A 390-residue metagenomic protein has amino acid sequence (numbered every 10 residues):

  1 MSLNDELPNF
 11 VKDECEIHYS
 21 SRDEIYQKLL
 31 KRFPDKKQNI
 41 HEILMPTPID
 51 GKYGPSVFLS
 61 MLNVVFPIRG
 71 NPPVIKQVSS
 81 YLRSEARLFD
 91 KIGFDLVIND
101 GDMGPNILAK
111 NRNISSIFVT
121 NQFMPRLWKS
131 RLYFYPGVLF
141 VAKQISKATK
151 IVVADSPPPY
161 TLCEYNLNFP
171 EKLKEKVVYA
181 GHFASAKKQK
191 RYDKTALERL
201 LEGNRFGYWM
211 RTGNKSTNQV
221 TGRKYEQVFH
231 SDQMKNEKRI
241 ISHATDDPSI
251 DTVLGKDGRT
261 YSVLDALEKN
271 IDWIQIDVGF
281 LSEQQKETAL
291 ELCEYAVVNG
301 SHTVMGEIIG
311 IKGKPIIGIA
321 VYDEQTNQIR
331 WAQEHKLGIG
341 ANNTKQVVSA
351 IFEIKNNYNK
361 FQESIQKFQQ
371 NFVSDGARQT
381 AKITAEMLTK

Functional and structural regions predicted by a protein language model:
D5, G181-Y295, T326: Donor-nucleotide binding loops and adjacent catalytic segments primarily of GT-B fold Leloir glycosyltransferases
E6-K76: Conserved nucleotide-sugar phosphate-binding/catalytic loop shared by glycosyltransferases and other
E85-D102: Short N-terminal targeting/anchoring amphipathic segment
V97-D100, E283-Q328: A donor-sugar binding/catalytic signature common to diverse glycosyltransferases and related nucleotide-sugar
N111-H182: Active-site-proximal region of nucleotide-activated glycan assembly enzymes, centered on histidine/acidic-rich loops
D323-A350: Change "using UDP/GDP/dTDP sugars" to "using nucleotide sugars
I339-G340, T344, A350-F368, K390: Conserved donor-nucleotide binding/catalytic region of nucleotide-linked donor-dependent transferases
V373-K390: C-terminal alpha-helical cap of glycosyltransferases
